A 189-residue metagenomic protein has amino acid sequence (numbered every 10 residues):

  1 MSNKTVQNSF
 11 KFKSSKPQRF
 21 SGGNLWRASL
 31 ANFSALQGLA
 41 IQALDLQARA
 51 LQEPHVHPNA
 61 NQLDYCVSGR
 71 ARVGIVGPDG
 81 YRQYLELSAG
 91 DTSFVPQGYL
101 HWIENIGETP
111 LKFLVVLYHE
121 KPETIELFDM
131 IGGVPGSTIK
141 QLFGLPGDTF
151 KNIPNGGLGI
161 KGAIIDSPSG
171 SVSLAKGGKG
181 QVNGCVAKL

Functional and structural regions predicted by a protein language model:
M1-A43, Q47, E53, G144-L189: A short, N-terminal "cap"/entry segment at the start of jelly-roll beta-barrel domains of the cupin/DSBH fold
L30-F33, Q52-P58, Y84-E86, E104-N105: Short histidine-centered beta-strand/loop micro-motifs that create catalytic or ligand/metal-coordination sites
A43-L44, H55-V56, N61-C66, L85 (+1 more regions): His/acidic/aromatic-lined binding-pocket segments of jelly-roll/cupin-type domains and related regulatory beta-sandwich
A50, H57-P78: Glycine- and acidic-residue-biased ligand/ion/polar-headgroup-sensing regions
L51-E53, R72, D91-S93, Q97-W102: Histidine-centered metal-chelating micro-motifs
R82-F94, E120-T124, I131-I139: Short amphipathic alpha-helical linker/capping segments at the junctions of internal repeats and modular domains
S88-A89, Q97-T124: Ligand-binding loop in jelly-roll beta-barrel domains
